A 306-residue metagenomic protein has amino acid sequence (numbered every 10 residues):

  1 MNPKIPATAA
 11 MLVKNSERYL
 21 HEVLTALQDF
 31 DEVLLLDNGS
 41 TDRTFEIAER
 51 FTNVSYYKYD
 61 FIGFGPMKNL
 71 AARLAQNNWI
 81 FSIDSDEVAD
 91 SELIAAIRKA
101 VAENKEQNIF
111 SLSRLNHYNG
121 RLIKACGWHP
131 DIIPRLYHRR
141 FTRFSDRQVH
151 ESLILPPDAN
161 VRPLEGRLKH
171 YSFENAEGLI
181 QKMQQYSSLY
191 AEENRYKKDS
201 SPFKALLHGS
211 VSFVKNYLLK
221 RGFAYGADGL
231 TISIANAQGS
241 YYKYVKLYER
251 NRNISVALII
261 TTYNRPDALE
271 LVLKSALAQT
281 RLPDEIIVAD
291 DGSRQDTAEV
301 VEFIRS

Functional and structural regions predicted by a protein language model:
M1-A26, V245, E249-A278: N-proximal low-complexity "stem/linker" segments adjacent to membrane-targeting elements
K14, G39, I62-G65: Catalytic phosphate/metal-binding cores of nucleic-acid and nucleotide-processing enzymes, i.e., regions that mediate
V23-K58, D90, I94, R98-K99 (+1 more regions): Acidic donor-binding segment of Leloir-type glycosyltransferases
Y59-A75, V272, S306: Glycine-rich, basic loop-to-helix element that forms the pyrophosphate-binding segment of sugar-nucleotide handling
G65-A72, I83, D90-N251: Catalytic-site signature of metal-activated, phosphate-bearing donor transferases, centered on the GT-A/GT-A-like
I80: Short aromatic/hydrophobic "clamp" motif used to bind/position activated sugar donors
S111, I260, V288-A289: Short beta-strand segments
